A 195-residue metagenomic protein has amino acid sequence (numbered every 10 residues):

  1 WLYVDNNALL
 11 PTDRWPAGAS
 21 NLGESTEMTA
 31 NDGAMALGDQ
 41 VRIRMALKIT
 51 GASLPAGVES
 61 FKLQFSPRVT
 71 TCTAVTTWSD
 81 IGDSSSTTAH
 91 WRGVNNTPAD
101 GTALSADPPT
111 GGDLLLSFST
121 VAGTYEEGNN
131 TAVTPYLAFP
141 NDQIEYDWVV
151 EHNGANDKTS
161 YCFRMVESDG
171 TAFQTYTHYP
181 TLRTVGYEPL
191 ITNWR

Functional and structural regions predicted by a protein language model:
W1-A36, R68, E126-N130, L182-R195: Short, compositionally biased P/S/T/A/G/V-rich stretches that sit at domain boundaries
W1-N6, Q64-E126: A surface/secretory-pathway sequence property marking extracellular, secreted, or lumenal proteins enriched
S25-A30, Q40-R44, I144-D147: Short beta-strands within extracellular/lumenal beta-sheet-rich domains
N31-G93, F173-Q174: Low-complexity, serine/threonine/proline/glycine-rich extracellular segments that form mucin-like
A36-G38, F139-Q143, R195: Solvent-exposed, conformationally flexible loop/turn segments
A46-S60, F65-P67, Y125, N130-E188: Ser/Thr/Pro-rich, low-complexity mucin-like regions that serve as glycosylated stalks/linkers or repetitive adhesive
L116, F163, I191-W194: Generic structural motif
